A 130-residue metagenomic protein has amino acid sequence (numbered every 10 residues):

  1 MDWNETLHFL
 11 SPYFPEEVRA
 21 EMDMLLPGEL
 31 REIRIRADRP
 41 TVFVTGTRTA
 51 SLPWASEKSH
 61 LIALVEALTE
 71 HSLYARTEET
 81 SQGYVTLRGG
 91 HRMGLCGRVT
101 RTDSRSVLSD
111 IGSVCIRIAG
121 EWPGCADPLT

Functional and structural regions predicted by a protein language model:
M1-G90, V99: N-terminal accessory targeting/assembly segments
L73-T130: P-loop NTP-binding catalytic core
